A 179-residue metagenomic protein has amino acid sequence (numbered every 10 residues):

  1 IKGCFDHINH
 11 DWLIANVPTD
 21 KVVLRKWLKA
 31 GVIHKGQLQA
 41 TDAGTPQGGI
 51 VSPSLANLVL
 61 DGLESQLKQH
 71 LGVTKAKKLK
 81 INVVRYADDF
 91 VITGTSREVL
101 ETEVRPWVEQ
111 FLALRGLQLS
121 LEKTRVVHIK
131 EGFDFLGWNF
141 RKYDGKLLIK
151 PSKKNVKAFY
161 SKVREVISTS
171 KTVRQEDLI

Functional and structural regions predicted by a protein language model:
I1-G132: Conserved polymerase palm-domain catalytic core
K29, R115-L178: A conserved non-catalytic segment of reverse transcriptases and RNA-directed RNA polymerases corresponding to the late
